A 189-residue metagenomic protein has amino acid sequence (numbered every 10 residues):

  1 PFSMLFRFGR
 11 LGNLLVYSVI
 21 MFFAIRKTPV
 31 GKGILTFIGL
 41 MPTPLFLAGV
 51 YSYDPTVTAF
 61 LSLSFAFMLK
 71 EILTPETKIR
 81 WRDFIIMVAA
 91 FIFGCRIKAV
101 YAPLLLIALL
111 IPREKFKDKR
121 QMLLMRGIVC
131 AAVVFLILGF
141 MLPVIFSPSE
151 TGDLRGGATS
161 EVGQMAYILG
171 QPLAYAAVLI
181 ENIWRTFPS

Functional and structural regions predicted by a protein language model:
P1, L142-S189: Membrane-lumen/periplasm interface segments of multi-pass, membrane-embedded glycan/lipid transferases
P1-V19: Loop-to-helix entry region of an early transmembrane alpha helix in multi-pass inner-membrane enzymes
S3, M21-P42: Transmembrane-helix signature of polytopic, membrane-embedded enzymes that assemble or transfer cell-envelope glycans
F23, T58-P75, I85-M87: Specific aromatic-rich, kink-prone transmembrane helix
F46, D83-A99, L104-L110: Membrane-interface alpha helices of multi-pass inner-membrane proteins
V50-V57: Short acidic/glycine- and proline-prone juxtamembrane loop motifs at membrane-interface regions of multi-pass membrane
K70-P75, A102-V134: Perimembrane helix-loop-helix junctions
D83-F91, D118-P143: Hydrophobic alpha-helical membrane-interfacial segments at the cytosolic entry of transmembrane helices
